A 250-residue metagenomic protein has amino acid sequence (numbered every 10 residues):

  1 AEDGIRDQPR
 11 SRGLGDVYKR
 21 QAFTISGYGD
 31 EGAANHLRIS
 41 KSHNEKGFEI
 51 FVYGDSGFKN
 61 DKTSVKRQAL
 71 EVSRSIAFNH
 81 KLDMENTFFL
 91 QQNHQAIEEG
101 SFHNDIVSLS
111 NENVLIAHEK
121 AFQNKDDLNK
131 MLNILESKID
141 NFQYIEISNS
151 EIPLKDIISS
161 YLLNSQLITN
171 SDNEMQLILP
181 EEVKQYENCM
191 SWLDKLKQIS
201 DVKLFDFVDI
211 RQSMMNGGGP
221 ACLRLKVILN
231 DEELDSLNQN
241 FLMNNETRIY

Functional and structural regions predicted by a protein language model:
A1-Y18: Single conserved hydrophobic/aromatic residue that forms the stacking wall/gate of nucleotide- or nucleobase-binding
D16-T24, T87-H94, K138-D156, D201-M215: A generic structural motif
S26-N44, Q91, Q95-N111, I157-S171: Structural signature of eukaryotic scaffold interfaces centered on beta-propeller domains
S56-F58, A121-N124, E182-Y186: Short acidic, S/G/P-rich loop/turn micro-motifs used as interaction or catalytic elements
T63-I97, V107-S110: Active-site cores of enzymes that catalyze phosphoryl transfer or operate on phosphate-rich substrates
S108, F122-Q123, I152-S160, K184: Accessory, usually C-terminal, subdomains that scaffold auxiliary metal cofactors
N111-L135, I139-I147, L177-P180: A conserved active-site cap/scaffold subdomain adjacent to cofactor or substrate pockets
M175-Y250: C-terminal hydrophobic structural anchor segments that stabilize assembly/packing rather than catalytic chemistry
